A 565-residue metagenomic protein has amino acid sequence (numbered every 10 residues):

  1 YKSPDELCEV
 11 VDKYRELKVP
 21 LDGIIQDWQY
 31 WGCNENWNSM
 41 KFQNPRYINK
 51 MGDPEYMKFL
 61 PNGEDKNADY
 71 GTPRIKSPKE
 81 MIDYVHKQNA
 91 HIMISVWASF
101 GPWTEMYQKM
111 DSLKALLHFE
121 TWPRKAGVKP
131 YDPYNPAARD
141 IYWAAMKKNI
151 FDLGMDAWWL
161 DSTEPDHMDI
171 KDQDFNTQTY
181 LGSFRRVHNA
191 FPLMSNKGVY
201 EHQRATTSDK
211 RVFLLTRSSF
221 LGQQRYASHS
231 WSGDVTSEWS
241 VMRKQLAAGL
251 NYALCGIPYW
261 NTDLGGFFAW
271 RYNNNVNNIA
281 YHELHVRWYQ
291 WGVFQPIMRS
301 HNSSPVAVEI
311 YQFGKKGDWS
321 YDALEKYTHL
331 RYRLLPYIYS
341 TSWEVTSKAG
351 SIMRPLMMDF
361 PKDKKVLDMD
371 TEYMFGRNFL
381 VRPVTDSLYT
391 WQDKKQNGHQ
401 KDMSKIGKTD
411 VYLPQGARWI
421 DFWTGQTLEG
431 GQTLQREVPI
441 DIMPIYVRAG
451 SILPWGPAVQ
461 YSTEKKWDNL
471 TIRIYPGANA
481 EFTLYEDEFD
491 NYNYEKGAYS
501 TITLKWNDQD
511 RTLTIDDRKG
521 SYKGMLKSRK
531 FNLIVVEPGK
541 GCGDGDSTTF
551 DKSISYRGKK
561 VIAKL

Functional and structural regions predicted by a protein language model:
Y1-I442, V447-R448: Catalytic-domain carbohydrate-binding cleft regions of carbohydrate-active enzymes
I442-L565: Accessory, solvent-exposed terminal regions and/or long lumenal/extracellular loops of proteins
